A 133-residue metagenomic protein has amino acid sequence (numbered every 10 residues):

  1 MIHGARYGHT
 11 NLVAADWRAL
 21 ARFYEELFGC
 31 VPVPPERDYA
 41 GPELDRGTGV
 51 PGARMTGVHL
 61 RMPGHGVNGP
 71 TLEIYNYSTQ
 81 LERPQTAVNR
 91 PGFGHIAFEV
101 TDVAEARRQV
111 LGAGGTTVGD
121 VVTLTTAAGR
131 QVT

Functional and structural regions predicted by a protein language model:
M1-H3, L12, P35, H59 (+2 more regions): Vicinal oxygen chelate
I2-G4, V88-N89: Short, flexible turn/loop "capping" segments at secondary-structure junctions
Y7-H9, P91-H95: Eukaryotic phosphotyrosine signaling hubs
V13-N68, E105, G112, R130-Q131: Core segments of cupin and vicinal oxygen chelate
G41-D45, T79-R83, V122-T126: A cross-kingdom feature marking solvent-exposed beta-strand/loop segments within repeated, beta-rich binding/scaffold
P63, Y75-Y77: Generic beta-structure capping elements
V67-G69, E82-R83: Short acidic/glycine-rich loop or secondary-structure boundary segments that cap or lie
A87-V88, T133: Surface-exposed, active-site-proximal loop segments in enzymatic domains
